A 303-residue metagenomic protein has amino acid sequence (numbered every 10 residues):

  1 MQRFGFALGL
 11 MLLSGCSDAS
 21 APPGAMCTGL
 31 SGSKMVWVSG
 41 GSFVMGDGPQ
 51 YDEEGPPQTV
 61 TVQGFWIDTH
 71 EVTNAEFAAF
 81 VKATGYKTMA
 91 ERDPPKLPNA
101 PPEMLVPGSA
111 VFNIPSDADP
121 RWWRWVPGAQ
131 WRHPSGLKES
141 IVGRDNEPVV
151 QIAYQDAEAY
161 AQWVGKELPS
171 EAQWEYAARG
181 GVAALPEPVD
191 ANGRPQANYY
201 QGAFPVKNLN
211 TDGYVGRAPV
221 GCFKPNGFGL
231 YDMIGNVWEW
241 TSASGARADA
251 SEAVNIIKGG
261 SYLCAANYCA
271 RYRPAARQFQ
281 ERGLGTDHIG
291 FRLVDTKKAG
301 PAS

Functional and structural regions predicted by a protein language model:
M1-G5: Bacterial N-terminal signal peptides that target proteins for export
S14-G15: C-terminal motif of bacterial Sec signal peptides marking the signal peptidase cleavage site
S20-G24, W37-V38, V44, P49 (+4 more regions): Functional-site microenvironments in short loops/helix caps that host divalent-cation chemistry
D52-G55: C-terminal, low-complexity/hydrophilic appendages and adjacent surface loops of extracellular/periplasmic anionic
F65, F80-M89, V164-G165: Short capping motifs at secondary-structure boundaries
T73: Acidic-aromatic/histidine active-site loop/patch
D287-G300: Short, structured beta-strand segments at or near domain termini in extracellular proteins/domains
